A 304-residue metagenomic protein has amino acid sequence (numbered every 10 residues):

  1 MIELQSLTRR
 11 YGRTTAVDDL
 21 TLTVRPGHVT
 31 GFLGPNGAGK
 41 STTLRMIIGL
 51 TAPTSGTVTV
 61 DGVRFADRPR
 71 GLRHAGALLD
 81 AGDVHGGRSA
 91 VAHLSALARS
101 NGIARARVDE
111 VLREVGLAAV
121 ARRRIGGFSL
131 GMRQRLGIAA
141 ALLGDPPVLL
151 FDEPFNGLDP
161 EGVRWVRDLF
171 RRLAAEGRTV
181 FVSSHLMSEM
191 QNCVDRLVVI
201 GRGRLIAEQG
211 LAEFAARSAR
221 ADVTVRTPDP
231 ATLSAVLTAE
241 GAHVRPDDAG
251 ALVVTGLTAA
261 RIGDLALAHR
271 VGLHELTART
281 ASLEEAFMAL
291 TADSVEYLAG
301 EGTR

Functional and structural regions predicted by a protein language model:
I2-G201: ABC transporter nucleotide-binding domains
T57, D222, G272-E275: Residues at or immediately flanking beta-strands
N101, S218, G241, T280 (+1 more regions): Conserved NTP-handling cores and scaffolds of large molecular machines
A106, E161, H185, P228 (+2 more regions): Charged, alpha-helix-enriched surfaces in structured cytosolic catalytic cores of large nucleotide-utilizing machines
E110, A212-A216, G300: Short, flexible cytosolic linker that couples an ABC transmembrane/permease module to its adjacent nucleotide-binding
V166-L257: ABC transporter nucleotide-binding domain
L257-R304: C-terminal coupling/interaction segments
